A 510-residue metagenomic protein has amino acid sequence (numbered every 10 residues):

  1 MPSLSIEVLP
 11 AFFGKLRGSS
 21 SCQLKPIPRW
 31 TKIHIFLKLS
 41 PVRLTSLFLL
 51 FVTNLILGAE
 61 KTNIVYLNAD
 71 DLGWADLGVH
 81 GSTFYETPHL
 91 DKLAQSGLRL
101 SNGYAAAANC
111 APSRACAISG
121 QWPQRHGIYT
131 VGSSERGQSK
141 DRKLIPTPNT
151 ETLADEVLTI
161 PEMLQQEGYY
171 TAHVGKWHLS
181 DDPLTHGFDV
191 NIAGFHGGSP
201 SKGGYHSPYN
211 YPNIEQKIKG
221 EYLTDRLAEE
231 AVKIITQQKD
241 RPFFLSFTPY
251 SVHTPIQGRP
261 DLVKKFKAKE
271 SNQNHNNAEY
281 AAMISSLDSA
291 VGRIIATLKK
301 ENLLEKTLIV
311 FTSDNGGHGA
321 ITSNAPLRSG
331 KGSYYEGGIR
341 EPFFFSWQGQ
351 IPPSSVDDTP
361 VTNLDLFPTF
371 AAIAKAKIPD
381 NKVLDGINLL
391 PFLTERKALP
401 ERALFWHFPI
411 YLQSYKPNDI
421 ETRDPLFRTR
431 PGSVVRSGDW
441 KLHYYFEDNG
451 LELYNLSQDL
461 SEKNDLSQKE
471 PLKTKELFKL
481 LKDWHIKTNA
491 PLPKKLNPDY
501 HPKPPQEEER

Functional and structural regions predicted by a protein language model:
P2-E7: Extreme N-terminal basic, low-complexity initiation segments that serve as generic localization/processing leaders
F12-R17, S40: Short Gly/Ser/Thr- and charged-rich N-terminal loops/segments that act as flexible capping/hinge elements
S40-L50: Sec-dependent signal peptide recognition, specifically the positively charged N-region followed immediately by
L49-G58: Hydrophobic h-region of N-terminal signal peptides that target proteins for export in Gram-negative bacteria
G58-E447, L451-E452, L460-I486, A490-R510: Formylglycine-dependent sulfatase
